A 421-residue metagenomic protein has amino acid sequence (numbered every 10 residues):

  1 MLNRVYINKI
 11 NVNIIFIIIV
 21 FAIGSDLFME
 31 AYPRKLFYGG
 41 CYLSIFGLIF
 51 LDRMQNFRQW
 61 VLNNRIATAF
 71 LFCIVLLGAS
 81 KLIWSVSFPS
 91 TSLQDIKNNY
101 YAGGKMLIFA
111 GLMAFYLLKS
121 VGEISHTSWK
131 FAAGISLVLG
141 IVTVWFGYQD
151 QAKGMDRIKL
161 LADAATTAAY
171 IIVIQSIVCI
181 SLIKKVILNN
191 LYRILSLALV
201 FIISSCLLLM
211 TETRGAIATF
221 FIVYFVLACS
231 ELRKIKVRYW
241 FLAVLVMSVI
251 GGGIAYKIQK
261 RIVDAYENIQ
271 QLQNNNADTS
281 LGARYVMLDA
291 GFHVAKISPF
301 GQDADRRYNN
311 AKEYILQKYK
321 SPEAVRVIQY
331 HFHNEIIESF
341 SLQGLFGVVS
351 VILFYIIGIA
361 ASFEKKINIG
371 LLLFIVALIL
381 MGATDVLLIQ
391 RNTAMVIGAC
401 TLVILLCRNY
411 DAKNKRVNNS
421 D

Functional and structural regions predicted by a protein language model:
M1-N56, A69-F88: N-terminal signal-anchor transmembrane segment
V20-S25, L197-E212, A377-A383: Membrane-interface alpha helices of multi-pass inner-membrane proteins
G40-F46, I66-L82, T91-L117, F131 (+1 more regions): Aromatic-anchored transmembrane helix interface
A110-G154, A165-L232, G253: Alpha-helical transmembrane segments of multi-pass inner-membrane proteins
E231-N274, F292-K296: A membrane-periplasm/extracellular boundary helix in multi-pass inner-membrane enzymes that assemble envelope glycans
V237-Y239, L342-V376: Hydrophobic transmembrane alpha-helices and their immediate junctions
D278-G282, V286, K296-Q343: Long extracytoplasmic/lumenal interhelical loops at the membrane interface of multi-pass membrane proteins
F354, F374-M381, L388-D421: Transmembrane alpha-helices of multi-pass inner-membrane enzymes
